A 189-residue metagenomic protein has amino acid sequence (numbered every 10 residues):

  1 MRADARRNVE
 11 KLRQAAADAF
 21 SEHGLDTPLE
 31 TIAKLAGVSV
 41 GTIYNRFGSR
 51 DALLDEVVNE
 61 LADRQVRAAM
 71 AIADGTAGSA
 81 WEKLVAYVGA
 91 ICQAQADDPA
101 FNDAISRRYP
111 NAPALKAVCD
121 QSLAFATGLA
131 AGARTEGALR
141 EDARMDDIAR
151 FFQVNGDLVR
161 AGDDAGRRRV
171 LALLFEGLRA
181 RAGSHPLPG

Functional and structural regions predicted by a protein language model:
M1-D26, E30-L35, A52-D55: Basic, helix-initiating cap at the start of DNA-binding domains
G37-F47: Short hydrophobic/aromatic patch on the recognition helix
S49-L54, Q65: Short amphipathic alpha-helical segment with a characteristic S/N-K-E followed by hydrophobic residues
E56, M70-D97, N111-A114: Hydrophobic alpha-helical connector segments
N59-R67: Short, basic, alpha-helical segments at the C-terminal edge of helix-turn-helix-like DNA-binding modules
A71, D103-A112, P188-G189: Short linear capping/connector segments at secondary-structure termini
E82, A114-Q121, T135-R150, A161-G166: All-alpha amphipathic helical-bundle segments outside canonical DNA-binding/catalytic cores that form hydrophobic
L123-E136, V154-N155, A161-G189: C-terminal peripheral helix-coil segments that are non-catalytic and often amphipathic
